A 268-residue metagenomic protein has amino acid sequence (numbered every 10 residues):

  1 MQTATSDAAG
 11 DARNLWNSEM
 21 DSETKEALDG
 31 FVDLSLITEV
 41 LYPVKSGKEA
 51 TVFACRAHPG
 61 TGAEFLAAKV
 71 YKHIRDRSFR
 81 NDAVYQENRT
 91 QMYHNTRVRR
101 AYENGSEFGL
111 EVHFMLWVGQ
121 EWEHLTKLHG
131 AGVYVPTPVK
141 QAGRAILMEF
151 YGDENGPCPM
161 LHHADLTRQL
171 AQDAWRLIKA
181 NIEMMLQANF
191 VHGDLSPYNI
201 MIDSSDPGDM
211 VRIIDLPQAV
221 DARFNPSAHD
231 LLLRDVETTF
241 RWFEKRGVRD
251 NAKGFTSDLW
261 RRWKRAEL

Functional and structural regions predicted by a protein language model:
M1-D21, G30: N-terminal, Lys/Arg-enriched amphipathic/low-complexity engagement segments that precede the first folded domain
M1-T3, S18, L66, D250 (+1 more regions): N-terminal targeting/trafficking signals and adjacent low-complexity tails
N17-P157, E183, Q187: Conserved ATP-binding subdomain of kinase catalytic cores across diverse folds
R56-P59, I202-D206: Short, low-complexity Ser/Thr-rich regulatory SLiMs
V135, S196-I202: Catalytic-loop Lys-Pro-X-Asn motif of eukaryotic-like protein kinases
G156-T167: AlphaC helix of the protein kinase catalytic domain
L170-A174, L186-H192, D203-L268: C-lobe/activation-segment region of protein kinase-like
